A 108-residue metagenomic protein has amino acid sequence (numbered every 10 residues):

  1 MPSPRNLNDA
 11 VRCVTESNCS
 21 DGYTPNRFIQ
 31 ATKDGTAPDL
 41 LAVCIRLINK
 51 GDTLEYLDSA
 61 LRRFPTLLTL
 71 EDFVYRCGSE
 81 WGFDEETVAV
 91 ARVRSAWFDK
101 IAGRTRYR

Functional and structural regions predicted by a protein language model:
M1, C13-E16, R27-I29, V43 (+1 more regions): Charged, low-complexity surface segments at secondary-structure and domain boundaries
M1-S20, V93-F98, R104: Charged, compositionally biased N-terminal leader segments and the immediate start of the first structured element
N6, R27, Y56, E85-T87: Generic signature of intrinsically disordered, low-complexity, basic-rich segments and short cationic peptides
D9, D21-P25, D72: Generic alpha-helix detector with strongest preference for long hydrophobic helices that associate with membranes
V14-P65: Amphipathic alpha-helical packing elements
L61-R108: Amphipathic alpha-helical binding modules
